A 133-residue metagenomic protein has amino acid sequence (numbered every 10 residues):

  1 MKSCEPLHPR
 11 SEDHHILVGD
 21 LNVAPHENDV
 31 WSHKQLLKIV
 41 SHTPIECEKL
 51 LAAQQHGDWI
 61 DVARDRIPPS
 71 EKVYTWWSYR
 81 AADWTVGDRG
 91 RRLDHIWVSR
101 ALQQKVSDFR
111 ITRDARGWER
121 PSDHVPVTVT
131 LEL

Functional and structural regions predicted by a protein language model:
M1-V98: Metal-dependent phosphoesterases centered on the DNase I-like endonuclease/exonuclease/phosphatase
R64, V98-S99, I111, L131: Hydrophobic side chains in beta-strands
L102-K105: Short helix-loop capping/hinge motifs at secondary-structure junctions, enriched in acidic/polar residues
R110-L133: Surface polyanion/phosphate-binding segment centered on an Asp-His-Pro turn
